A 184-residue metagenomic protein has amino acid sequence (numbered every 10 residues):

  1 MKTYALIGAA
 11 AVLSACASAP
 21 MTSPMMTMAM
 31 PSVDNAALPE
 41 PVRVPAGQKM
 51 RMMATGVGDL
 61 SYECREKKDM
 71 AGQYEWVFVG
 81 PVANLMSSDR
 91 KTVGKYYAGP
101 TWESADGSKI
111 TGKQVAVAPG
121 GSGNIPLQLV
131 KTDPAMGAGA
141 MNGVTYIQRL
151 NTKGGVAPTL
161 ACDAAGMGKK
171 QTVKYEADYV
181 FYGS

Functional and structural regions predicted by a protein language model:
M1-Y4: Positively charged n-region of N-terminal signal peptides that target proteins for export
S14-A15: C-terminal motif of bacterial Sec signal peptides marking the signal peptidase cleavage site
S18: Short, conserved catalytic or interaction motifs in soluble domains
M25-D59, K68-S184: Primary mode marks residue(s) on the alpha4-beta5-alpha5 output face of response regulator receiver
